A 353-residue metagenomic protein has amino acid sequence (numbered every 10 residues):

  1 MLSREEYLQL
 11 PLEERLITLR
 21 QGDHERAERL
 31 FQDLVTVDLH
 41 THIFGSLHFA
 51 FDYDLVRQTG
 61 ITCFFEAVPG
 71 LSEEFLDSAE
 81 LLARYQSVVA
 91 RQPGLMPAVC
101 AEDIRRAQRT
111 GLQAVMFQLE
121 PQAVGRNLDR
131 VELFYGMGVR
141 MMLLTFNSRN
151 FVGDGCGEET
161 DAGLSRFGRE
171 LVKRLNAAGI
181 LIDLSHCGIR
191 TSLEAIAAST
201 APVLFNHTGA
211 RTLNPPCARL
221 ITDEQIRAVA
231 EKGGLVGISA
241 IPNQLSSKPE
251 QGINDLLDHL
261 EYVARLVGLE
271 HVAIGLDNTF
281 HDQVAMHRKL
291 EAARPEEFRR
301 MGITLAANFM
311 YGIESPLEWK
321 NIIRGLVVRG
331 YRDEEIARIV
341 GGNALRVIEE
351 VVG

Functional and structural regions predicted by a protein language model:
M1-E159, P215-G353: N-terminal hydrophobic targeting/anchoring segments and the immediately downstream early-domain regions of hydrolases
G153-K248: Active-site core of metal-dependent hydrolases
